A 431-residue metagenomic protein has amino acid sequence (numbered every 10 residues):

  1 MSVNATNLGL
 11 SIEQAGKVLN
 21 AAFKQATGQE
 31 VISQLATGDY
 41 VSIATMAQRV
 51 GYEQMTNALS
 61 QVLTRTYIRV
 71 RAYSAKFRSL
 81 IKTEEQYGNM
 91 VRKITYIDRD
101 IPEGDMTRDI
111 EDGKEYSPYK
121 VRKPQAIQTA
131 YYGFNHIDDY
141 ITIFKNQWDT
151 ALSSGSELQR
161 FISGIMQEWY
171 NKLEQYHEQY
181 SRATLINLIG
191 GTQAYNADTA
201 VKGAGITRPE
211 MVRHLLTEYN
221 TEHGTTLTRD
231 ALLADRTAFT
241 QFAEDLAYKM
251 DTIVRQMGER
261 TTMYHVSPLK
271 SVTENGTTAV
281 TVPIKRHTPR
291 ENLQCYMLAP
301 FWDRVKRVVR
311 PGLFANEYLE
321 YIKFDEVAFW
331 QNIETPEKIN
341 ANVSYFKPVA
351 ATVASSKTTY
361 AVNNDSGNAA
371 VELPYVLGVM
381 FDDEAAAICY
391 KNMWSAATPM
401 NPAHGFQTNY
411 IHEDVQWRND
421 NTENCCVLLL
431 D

Functional and structural regions predicted by a protein language model:
M1-V70, A299-D431: Extended, compositionally biased alpha-helical segments that mediate assembly or anchoring
Q54-I141: Assembly/oligomerization interface modules of large self-assembling protein complexes
F77, I127-A130, V280-I284, S395-A397: Intrinsically disordered, low-complexity boundary segments flanking structured domains
I97, F144-N146, N363: A structural detector for beta-sheet-dominated domains
Q128-A200, F406-E413: Long, contiguous amphipathic alpha-helices that act as assembly "spine/axial" helices in icosahedral shell and virion
A194-N342: Extended, solvent-exposed, turn-rich assembly/linker loops in the middle of proteins
